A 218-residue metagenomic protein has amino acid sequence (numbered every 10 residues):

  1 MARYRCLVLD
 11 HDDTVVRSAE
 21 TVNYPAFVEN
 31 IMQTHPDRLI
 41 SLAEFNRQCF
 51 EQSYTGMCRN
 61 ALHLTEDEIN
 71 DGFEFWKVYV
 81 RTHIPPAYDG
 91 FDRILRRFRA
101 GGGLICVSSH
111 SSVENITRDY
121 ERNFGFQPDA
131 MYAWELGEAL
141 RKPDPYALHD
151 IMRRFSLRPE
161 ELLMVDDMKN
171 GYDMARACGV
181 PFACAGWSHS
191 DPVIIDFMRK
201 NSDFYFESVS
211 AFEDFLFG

Functional and structural regions predicted by a protein language model:
M1-R5, V113, T117-G218: Asp-based, Mg2+/Mn2+-dependent phosphohydrolase catalytic module
A2-D89, R93, A100: N-terminal helical cap/lid subdomain that shapes the substrate entry/recognition surface in HAD-like hydrolases
N30, M57-N60, R97, D119-Y120 (+2 more regions): Residues within well-ordered alpha helices
A43, T82-H83, I105, L136-G137 (+1 more regions): A generic structural signal for short
F73, F91-E121, M131-Y132: Substrate-recognition element of Asp-dependent hydrolases with the DxDx(T/V) motif
